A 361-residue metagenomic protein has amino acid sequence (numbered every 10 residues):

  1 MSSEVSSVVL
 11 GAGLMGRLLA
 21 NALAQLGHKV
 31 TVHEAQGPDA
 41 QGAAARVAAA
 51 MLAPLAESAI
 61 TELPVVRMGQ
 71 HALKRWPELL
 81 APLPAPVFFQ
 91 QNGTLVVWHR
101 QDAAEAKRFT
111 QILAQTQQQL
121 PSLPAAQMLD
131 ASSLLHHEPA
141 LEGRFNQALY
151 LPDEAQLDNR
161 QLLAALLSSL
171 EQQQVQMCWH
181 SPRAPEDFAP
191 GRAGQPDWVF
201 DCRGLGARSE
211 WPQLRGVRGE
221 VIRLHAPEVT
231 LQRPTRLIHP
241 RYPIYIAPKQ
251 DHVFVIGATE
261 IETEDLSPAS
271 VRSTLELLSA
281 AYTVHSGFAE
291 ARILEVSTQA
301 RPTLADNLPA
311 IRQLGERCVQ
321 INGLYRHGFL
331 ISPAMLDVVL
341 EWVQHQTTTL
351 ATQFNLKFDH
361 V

Functional and structural regions predicted by a protein language model:
V5-T31: N-terminal Rossmann-like FAD-binding beta1-loop-alpha1 element of flavoenzymes
V8-L10, G194-L205, L336: Short hydrophobic core segments
L18-L26, M51, V87-Q90, R203-E316: Active-site substrate-recognition segment that forms the wall of the catalytic cavity or substrate channel
Q25-A45: Glycine-rich FAD pyrophosphate-binding loop
A49-S133, H137: Dinucleotide-binding Rossmann-like beta1-alpha1 core, especially the glycine-rich loop that anchors the ADP
A85-H99, S122-L167, T259-T263, V319-G323: Helix-loop-beta segment of a Rossmann-like dinucleotide-binding subdomain
F145-W198, C202: Helical element adjacent to the flavin cofactor pocket in flavoenzyme catalytic cores
A291-V361: C-terminal catalytic lobe of FAD-dependent flavoproteins
